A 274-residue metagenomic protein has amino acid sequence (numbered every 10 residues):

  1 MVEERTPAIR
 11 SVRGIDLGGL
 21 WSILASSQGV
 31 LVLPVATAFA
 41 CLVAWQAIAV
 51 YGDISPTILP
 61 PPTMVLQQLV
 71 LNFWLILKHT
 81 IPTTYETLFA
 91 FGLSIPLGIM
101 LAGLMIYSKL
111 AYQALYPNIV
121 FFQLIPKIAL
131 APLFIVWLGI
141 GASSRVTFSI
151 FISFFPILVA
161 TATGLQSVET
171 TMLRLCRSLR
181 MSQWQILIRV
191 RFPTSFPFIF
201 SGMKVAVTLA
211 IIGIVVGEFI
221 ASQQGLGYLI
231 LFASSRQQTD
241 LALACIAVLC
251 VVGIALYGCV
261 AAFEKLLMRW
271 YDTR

Functional and structural regions predicted by a protein language model:
M1-T37, G258-R274: Transmembrane alpha-helical segments of polytopic membrane transport and secretion proteins
G14-A25, V50-I95: Periplasmic/extracellular loop-to-transmembrane helix junction in inner-membrane transport proteins
A47-V50, G103, L110-P117, A160 (+4 more regions): Membrane-spanning helices that line or support transport/gating and their immediate boundary helices in channels
F89-I119: Transmembrane-helix boundary motif in ABC transporter permease subunits
I119-P156, T163-G164: Generic hydrophobic transmembrane alpha-helix motif, especially the helices
T147-F151, W184-G217, L249, V260: Transmembrane alpha-helices
I157-V205, I230: Short cytoplasmic-facing helical segments at TM-TM junctions of multi-pass membrane proteins
G227-A262: Hydrophobic alpha-helical transmembrane segments of polytopic membrane proteins
